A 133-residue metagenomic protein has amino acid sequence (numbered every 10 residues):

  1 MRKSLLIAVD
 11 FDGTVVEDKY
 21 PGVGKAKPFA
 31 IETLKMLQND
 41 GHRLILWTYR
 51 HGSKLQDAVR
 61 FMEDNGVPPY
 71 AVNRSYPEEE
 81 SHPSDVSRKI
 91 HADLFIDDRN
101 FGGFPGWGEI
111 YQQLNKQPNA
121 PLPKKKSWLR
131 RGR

Functional and structural regions predicted by a protein language model:
M1-S81: Alpha-helical substrate-recognition element adjacent to the catalytic core
R43, L55-R133: C-terminal cap/substrate-recognition subdomain and adjoining C-terminal extension of metal-dependent phosphatase-like
